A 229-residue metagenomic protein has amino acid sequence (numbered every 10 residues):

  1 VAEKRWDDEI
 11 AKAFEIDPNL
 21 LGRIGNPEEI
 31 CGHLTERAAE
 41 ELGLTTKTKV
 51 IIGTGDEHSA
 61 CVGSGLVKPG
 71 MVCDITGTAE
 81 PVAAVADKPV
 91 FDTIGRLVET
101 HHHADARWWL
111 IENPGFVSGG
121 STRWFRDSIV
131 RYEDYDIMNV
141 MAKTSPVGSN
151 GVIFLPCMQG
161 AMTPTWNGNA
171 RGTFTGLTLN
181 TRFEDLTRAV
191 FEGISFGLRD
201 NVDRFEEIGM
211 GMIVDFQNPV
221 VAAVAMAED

Functional and structural regions predicted by a protein language model:
V1-F14, I30-D229: Active-site core segments that coordinate phosphate-bearing ligands/cofactors across diverse enzyme families
N19-P27, I111: A glycine-/small-polar-enriched, mobile loop at the entrance of the PLP active site in fold-type I
